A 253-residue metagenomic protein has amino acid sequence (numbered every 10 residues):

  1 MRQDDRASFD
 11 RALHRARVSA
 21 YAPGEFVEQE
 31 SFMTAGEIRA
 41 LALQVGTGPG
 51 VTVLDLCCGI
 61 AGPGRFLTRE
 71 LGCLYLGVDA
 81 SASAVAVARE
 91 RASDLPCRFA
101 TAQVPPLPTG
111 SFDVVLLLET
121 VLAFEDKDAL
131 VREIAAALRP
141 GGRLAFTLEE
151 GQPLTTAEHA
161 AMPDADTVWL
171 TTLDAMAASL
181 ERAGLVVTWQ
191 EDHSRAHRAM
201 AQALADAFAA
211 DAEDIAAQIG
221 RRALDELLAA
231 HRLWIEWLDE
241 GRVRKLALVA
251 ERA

Functional and structural regions predicted by a protein language model:
M1-A22: N-terminal, positively charged/glycine-rich alpha-helical extensions of SAM-dependent methyltransferases
S31-P49: Conserved alpha-helix/loop element of class I SAM-dependent methyltransferases that forms part of the SAM/SAH-binding
L54-L56, I60-P105: Class I SAM-dependent methyltransferase SAM/SAH-binding core
P105-V115: A short acidic, Gly/Pro-enriched loop at the edge of an enzyme's catalytic core that lines a small-molecule cofactor
V114-D126: A short SAM/SAH-binding and catalytic strip from SAM-dependent methyltransferases
D128-R143: A short glycine-rich, Lys/Arg-flanked "PGG" loop and its adjoining helix->strand segment in the class I
F146-T167: Short, glycine-/aromatic-enriched active-site segment of Class I SAM-dependent methyltransferases
E191-A253: Conserved Class I S-adenosyl-L-methionine
